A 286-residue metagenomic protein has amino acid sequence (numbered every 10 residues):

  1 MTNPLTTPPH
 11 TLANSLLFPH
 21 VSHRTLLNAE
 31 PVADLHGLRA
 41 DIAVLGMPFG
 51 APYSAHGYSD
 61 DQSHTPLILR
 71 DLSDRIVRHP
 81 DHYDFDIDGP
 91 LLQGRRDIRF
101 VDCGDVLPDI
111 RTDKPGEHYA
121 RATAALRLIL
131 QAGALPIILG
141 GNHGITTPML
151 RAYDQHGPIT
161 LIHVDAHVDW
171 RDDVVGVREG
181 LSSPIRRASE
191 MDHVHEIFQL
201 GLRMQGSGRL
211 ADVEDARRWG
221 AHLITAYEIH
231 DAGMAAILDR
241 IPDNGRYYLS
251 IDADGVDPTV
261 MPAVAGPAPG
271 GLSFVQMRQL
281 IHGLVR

Functional and structural regions predicted by a protein language model:
T2-R286: Conserved alpha-helical scaffold segments that buttress catalytic/binding sites
